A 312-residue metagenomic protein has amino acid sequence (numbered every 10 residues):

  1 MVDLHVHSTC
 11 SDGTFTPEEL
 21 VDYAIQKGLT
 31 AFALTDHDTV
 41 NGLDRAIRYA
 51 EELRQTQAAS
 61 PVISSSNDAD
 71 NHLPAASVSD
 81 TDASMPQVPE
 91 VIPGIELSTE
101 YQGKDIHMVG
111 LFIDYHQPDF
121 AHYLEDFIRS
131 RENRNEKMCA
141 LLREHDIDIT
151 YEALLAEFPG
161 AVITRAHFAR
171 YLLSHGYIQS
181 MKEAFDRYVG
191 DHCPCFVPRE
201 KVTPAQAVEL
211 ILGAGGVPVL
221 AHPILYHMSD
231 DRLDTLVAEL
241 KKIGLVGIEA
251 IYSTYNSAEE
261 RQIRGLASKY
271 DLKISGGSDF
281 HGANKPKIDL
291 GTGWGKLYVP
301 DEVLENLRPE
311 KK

Functional and structural regions predicted by a protein language model:
M1-K104, V189-G190, V202-K285: An N-terminally biased module of ancient metal coordination in phosphate/nucleic-acid-related enzymes
V40, F158-A166, S257: An alpha-helix initiation/capping motif
I95, F112-D114, D146: Generic hydrophobic/packing signal
E100-E132, Y151, R170-C193, L290-K311: Active-site gating loops and adjacent loop-to-helix segments of metal-dependent hydrolytic enzymes
D126-R134, A156-T164: Short, well-structured alpha-helical patches and their helix-loop capping segments that border functional surfaces
R131-L154: Conserved phosphoryl-transfer catalytic core
A161-P223: Conserved acidic, metal-coordinating active-site core of Asp-based, Mg2+-dependent phosphoryl-transfer enzymes
